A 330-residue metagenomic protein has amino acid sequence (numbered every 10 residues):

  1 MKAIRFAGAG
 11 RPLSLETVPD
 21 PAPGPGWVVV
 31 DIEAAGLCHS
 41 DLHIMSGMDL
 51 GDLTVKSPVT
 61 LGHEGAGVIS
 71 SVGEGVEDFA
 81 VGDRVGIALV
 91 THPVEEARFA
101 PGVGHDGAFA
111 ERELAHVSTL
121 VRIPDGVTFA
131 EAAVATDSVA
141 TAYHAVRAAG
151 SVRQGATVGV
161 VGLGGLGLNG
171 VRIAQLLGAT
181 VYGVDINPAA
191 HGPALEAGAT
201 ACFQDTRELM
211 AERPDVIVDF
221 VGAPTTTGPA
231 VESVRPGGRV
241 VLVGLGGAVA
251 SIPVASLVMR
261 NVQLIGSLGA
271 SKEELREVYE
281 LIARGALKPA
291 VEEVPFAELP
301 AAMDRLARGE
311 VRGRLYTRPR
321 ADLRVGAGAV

Functional and structural regions predicted by a protein language model:
M1, G228, L275-V330: C-terminal hydrophobic helical "lid"/dimerization subdomain of Rossmann-like NAD(P)H-dependent oxidoreductases
P19-A35, D49-T91, P124-V127: Glycine-rich beta-strand-centered segment in the early N-terminal region that forms part of a ligand/cofactor-binding
E64-A66, D83-R84, R112, T157 (+2 more regions): Residue-level marker of beta-strand positions
F79, A88-S118, D125: Cysteine-cluster motifs in flexible loop/terminal segments that predominantly coordinate metals
R84-V85, D125-R207: Mid-domain Rossmann-like dinucleotide-binding core that forms the NAD(H)/NADP(H) cofactor-binding site
G150-R153, P188, G192-Q263, D322-G326 (+1 more regions): Glycine-rich cofactor phosphate-binding loops and adjacent beta1-alpha1 units of small-molecule cofactor enzyme domains
R239, S251-E292, E310: Rossmann-fold dehydrogenase core element
